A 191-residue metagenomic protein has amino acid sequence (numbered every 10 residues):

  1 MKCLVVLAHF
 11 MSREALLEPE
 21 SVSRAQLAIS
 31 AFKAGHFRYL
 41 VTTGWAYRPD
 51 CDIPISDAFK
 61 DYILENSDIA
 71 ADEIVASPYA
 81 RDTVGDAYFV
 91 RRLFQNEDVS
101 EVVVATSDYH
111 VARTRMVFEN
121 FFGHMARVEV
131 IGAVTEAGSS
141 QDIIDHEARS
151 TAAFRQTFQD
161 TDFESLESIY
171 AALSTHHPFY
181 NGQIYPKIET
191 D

Functional and structural regions predicted by a protein language model:
M1-F154, F158, D191: A structural signal for short, hydrophobic/glycine-enriched beta-strand patches
Q141-D191: A structured, mid-to-C-terminal "fold-capping" secondary-structure block
